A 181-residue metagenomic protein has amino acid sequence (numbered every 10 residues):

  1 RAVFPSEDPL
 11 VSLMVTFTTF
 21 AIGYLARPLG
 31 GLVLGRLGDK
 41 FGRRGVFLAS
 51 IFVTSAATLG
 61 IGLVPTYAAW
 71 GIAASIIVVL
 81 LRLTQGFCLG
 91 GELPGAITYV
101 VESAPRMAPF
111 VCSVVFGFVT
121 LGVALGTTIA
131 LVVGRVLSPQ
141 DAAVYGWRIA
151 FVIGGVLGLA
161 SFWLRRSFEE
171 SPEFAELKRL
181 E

Functional and structural regions predicted by a protein language model:
R1-L29, F47, I76: Extracellular/periplasmic helix-loop-helix junction of adjacent transmembrane segments in MFS-like secondary
P5, F52-G71: C-terminal ends and interior cores of transmembrane alpha-helices in multi-pass membrane transporters/permeases
K40-F52: Cytoplasmic membrane-interface "Motif A"-like loop-to-helix N-cap segments of 12-TM Major Facilitator Superfamily
L63-V64, A69-G90: Hydrophobic core of transmembrane alpha-helices in multi-pass small-molecule transporters, especially MFS/SLC-type
C88, A108-G134, V156-G158: Glycine-rich segments within core transmembrane alpha-helices of 12-TM secondary carriers
V144-W163: Symmetry-related core transmembrane helices of the 12-TM Major Facilitator Superfamily/SLC fold
R166-E181: Flexible cytoplasmic inter-helical loops of multi-pass small-molecule transporters
